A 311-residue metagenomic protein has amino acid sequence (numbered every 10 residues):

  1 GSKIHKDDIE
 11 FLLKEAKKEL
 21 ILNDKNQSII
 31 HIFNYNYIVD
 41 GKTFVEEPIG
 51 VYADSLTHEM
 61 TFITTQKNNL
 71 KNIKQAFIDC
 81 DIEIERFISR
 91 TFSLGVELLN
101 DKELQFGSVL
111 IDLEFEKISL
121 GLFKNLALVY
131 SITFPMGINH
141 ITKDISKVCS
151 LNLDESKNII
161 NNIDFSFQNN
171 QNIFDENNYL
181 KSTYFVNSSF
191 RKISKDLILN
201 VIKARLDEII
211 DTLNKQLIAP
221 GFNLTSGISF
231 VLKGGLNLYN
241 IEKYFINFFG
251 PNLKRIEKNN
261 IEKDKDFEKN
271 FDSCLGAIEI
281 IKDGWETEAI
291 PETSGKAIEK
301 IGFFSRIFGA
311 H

Functional and structural regions predicted by a protein language model:
G1-S108, S166-Q171, N177, S182-L199 (+3 more regions): Nucleotide/phosphate-binding catalytic cleft detector across ATP-hydrolyzing and phosphate-transferring enzymes
K6, F248-L275: Conserved phosphate-binding/catalytic loops in two-lobed NTP-binding clefts
I30-I32, F62, K67-Q75, F92 (+6 more regions): Phosphate-binding glycine-rich/basic clefts of nucleotide- and phosphate-handling proteins, predominantly
E97, K143-S146, E262-K269: Short, charged, surface-exposed secondary-structure boundary motifs
L99-Y130, I145: Gly/Thr-rich phosphate-binding beta-strand-loop-beta motif of the actin/hexokinase/Hsp70
L206, T212, K243, K254-I256 (+1 more regions): Gly/Ser/Thr/Ala-enriched C-terminal appendages of enzymes
K215-S229, L238-R255, E286-T287: ATP-binding/phosphotransfer module of carbohydrate and carboxylate kinases, centering on a glycine-rich
